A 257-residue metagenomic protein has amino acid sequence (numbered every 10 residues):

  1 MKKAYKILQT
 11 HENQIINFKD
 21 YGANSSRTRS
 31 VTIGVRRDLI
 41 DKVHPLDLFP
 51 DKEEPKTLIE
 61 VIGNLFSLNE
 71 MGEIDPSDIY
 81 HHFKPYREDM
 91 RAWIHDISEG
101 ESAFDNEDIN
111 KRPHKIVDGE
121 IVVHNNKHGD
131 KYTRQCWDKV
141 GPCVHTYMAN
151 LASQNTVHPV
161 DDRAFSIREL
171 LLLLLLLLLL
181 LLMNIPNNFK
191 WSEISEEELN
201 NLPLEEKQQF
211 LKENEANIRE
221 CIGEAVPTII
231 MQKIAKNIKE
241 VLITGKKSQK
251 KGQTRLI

Functional and structural regions predicted by a protein language model:
M1-K131: Class I S-adenosyl-L-methionine
H81-I257: C-terminal target-recognition/interaction regions appended to catalytic cores
